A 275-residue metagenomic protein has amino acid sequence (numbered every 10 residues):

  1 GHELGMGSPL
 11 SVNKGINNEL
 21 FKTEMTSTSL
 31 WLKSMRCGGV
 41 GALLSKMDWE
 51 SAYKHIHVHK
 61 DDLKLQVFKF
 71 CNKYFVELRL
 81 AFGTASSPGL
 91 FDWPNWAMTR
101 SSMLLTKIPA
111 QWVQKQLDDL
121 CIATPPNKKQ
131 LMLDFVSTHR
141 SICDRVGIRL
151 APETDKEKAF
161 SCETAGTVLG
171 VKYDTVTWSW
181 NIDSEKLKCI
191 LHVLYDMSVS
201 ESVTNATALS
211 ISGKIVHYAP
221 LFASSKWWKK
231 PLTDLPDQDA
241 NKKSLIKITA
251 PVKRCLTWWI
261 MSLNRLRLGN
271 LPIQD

Functional and structural regions predicted by a protein language model:
G1-D92, N181-L232, P236: Catalytic-core region of right-hand nucleic acid polymerases
G1-H2, K46-E50, G83, T106-N127 (+2 more regions): Catalytic palm active-site di-aspartate
G1-N18, W112, T154-T177, G213 (+1 more regions): Conserved beta-strand/loop block within the catalytic cores of divalent metal-dependent phospho-transfer/hydrolysis
T28-K33, R100-S101, K107-P109, K156 (+1 more regions): Eukaryotic intrinsically disordered and solvent-exposed regulatory patches
Y74-A85, L117-P126, M197-S198, N241-L245: Glycine- and acidic
P88-C143: Active-site palm subdomain of RNA-directed nucleic acid polymerases
D134-K158: Histidine/cysteine- and/or acidic
D144, E153, M197-D275: RNase H-like, metal-dependent ribonuclease domains
